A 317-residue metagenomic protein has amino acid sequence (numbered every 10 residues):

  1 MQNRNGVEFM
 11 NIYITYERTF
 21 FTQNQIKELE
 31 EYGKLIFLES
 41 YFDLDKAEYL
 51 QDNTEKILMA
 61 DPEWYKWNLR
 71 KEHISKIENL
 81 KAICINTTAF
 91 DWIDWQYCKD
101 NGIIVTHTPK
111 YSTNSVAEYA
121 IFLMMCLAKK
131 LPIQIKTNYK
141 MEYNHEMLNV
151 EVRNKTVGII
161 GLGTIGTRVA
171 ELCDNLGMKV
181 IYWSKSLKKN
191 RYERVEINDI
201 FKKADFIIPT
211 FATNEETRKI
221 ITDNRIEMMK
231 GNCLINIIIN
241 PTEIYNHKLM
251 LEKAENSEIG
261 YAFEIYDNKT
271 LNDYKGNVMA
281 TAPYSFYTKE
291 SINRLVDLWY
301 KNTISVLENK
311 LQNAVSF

Functional and structural regions predicted by a protein language model:
R4-F9, Q25-E28, K99, H107-Y119 (+3 more regions): C-terminal helix-to-coil terminal segments
R4-T106, K202, T222: An N-terminal-biased, well-structured beta-alpha scaffold segment characteristic of Rossmann-like dinucleotide-binding
E39, N86, I103-N114, S184 (+2 more regions): Short beta->alpha connector loops at strand-helix junctions that form conserved, small/polar/Pro-enriched
K66-W67, S186-N272: Rossmann-like adenosine-cofactor binding region
I103, T108-T156, E171: Phosphate-binding beta-alpha-beta segment of Rossmann-like dinucleotide-binding domains, i.e., the NAD(P)
L162-G163: Glycine-rich Rossmann-fold phosphate-binding loop(s) that bind the pyrophosphate of adenine dinucleotide cofactors
G166-T167: N-terminal Rossmann-fold NAD(P) dinucleotide-binding loop
N175-R191: NAD(P)-binding Rossmann-fold cofactor-contacting core
